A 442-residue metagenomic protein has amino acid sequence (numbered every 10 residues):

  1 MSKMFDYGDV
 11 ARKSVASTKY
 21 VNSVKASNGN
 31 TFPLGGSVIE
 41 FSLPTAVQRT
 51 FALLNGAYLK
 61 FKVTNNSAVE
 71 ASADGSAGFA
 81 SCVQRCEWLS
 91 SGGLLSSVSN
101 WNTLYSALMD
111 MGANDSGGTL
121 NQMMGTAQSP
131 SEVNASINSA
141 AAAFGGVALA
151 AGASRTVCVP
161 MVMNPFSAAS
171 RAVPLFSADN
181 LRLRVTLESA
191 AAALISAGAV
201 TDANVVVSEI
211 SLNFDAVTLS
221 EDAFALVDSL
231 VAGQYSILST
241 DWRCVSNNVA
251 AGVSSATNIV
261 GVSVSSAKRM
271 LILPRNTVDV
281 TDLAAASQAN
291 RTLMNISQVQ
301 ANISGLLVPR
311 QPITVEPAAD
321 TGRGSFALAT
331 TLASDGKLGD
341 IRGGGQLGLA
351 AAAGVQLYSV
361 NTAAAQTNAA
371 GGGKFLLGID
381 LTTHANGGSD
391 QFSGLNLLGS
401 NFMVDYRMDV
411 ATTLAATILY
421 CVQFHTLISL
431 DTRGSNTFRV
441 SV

Functional and structural regions predicted by a protein language model:
M1-V442: Short, low-complexity Pro/Thr/Gly
